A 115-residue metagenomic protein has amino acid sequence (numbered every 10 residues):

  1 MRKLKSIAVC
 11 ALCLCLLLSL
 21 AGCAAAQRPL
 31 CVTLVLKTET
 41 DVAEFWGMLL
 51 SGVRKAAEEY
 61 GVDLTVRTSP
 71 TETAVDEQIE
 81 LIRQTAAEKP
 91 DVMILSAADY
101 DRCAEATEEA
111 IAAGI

Functional and structural regions predicted by a protein language model:
M1-A11: Bacterial N-terminal signal peptides that target proteins for export
R2, L18-S19, I79-E80: A generic local structural motif
C10-S19: Bacterial N-terminal signal peptides
C23-I115: A residue-level marker of the well-folded mature domains of exported/periplasmic proteins
